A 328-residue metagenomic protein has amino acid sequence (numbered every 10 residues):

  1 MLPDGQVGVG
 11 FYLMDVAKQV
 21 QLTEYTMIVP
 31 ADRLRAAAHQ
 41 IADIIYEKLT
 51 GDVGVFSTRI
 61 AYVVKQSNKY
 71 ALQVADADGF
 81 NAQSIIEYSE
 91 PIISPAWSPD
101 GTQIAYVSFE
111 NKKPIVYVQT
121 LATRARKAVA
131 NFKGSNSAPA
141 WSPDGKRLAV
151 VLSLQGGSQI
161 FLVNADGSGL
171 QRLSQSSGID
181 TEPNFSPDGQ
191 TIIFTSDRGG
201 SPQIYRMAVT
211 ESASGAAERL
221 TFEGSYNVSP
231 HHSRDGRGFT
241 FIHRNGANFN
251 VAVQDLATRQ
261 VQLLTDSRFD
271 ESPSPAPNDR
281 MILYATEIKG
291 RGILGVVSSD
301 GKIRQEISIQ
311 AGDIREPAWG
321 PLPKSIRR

Functional and structural regions predicted by a protein language model:
M1-Q40: Amphipathic beta-strand/beta-sheet edge segments enriched in Tyr/Trp
A17, D76-F80, T120-R124, N164-S168 (+3 more regions): Short loop/turn segments that connect beta-strands within beta-propeller blades
V53, V64-A71, S89-E90, V107-V116 (+10 more regions): A flexible loop/linker signature enriched in serine peptidases of the S9 family
G54-F56, P99-D100, P143-D144, P187-D188 (+3 more regions): Residue-level detector of Asp-centered blade-edge/turn motifs that repeat once per structural unit in beta-propeller
I60, G101-I104, G145-A149, G189-I193 (+2 more regions): Hydrophobic beta-strand positions that form the internal "hydrophobic ladder" of WD40/Gbeta-like beta-propeller blades
N81-I86, A125-A130, G169-S174, A216-T221 (+2 more regions): A short beta-strand motif characteristic of beta-propeller blades
R291-R328: Blade-level signature of beta-propeller repeat domains, shared across WD40, Kelch, NHL, RCC1 and BNR/Asp-box propellers
